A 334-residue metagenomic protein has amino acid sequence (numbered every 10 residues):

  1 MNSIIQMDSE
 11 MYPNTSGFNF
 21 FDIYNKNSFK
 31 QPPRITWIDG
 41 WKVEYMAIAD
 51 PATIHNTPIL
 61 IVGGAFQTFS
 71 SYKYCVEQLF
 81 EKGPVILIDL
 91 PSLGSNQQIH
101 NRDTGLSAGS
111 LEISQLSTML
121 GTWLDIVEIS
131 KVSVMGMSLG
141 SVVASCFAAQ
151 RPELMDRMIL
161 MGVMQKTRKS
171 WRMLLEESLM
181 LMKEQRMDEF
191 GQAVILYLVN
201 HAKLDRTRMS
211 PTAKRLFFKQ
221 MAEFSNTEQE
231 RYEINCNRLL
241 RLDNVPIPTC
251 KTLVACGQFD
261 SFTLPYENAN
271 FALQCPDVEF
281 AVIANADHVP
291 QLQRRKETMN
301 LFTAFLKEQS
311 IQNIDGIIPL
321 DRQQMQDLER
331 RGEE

Functional and structural regions predicted by a protein language model:
W37, W41-R102: Conserved HGGG/HGGXW glycine-rich cap/lid loop of the alpha/beta-hydrolase fold
W41, M46, I86-M135: Active-site loop/oxyanion-hole signature of alpha/beta-hydrolase fold enzymes
A149, D156-Q185: Flexible "cap/lid" loop of the alpha/beta hydrolase fold
K169-W171, D188-P246: Conserved alpha/beta-hydrolase catalytic His-Asp/Glu region
P248, V254-C256: Short beta-strand/loop motif that positions the catalytic acidic residue of the alpha/beta-hydrolase fold
C250, L264-A272: Short alpha-helix in the alpha/beta-hydrolase fold that links the catalytic acid
F259-T263: Acidic catalytic loop of the alpha/beta-hydrolase fold
V278-E334: Catalytic active-site module of serine/aspartate enzymes centered on a nucleophile-bearing elbow/loop
